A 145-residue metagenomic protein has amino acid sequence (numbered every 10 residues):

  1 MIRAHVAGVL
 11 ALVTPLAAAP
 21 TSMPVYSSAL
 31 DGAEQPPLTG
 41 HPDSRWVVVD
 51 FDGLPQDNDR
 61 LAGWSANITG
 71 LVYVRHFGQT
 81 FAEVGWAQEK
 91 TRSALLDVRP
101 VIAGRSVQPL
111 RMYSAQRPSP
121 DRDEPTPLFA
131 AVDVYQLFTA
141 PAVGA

Functional and structural regions predicted by a protein language model:
M1-A62: Small/polar-rich, solvent-exposed N-terminal microdomains that initiate assembly or binding
M1-L12, D52-N67, A103-A145: Short, charged interaction patches at domain edges and termini
I2, A87-T91: Hydrophobic alpha-helical membrane-association signature
N67-R75: Active-site-adjacent structural patch at catalytic or cofactor/ligand-binding sites
H76-E83: A generic structural motif
V84-G85, A94: Hydrophobic alpha-helical segments that drive targeting, anchoring, or assembly
R92-I102: A common structural junction motif
